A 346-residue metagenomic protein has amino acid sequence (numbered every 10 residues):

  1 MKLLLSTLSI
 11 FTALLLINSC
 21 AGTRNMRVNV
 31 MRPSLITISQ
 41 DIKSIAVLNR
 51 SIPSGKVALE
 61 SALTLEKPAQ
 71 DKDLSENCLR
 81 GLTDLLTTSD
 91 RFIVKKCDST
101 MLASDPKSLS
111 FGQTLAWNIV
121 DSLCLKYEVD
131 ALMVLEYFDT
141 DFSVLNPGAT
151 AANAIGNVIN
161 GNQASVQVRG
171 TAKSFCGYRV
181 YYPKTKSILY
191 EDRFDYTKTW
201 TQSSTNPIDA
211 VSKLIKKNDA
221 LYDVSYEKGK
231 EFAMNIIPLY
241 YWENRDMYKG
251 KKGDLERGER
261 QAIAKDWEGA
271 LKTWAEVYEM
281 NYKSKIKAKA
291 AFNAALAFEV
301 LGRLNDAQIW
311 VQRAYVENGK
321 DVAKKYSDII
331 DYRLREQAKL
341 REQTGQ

Functional and structural regions predicted by a protein language model:
M1-L8: Bacterial N-terminal signal peptides that target proteins for export
C20-I42, V168-F175, R179-A290, A294 (+2 more regions): C-terminal/domain-edge helix-coil "capping" segments
R27-N29, G112-W117, G156-N160: Short linear interaction motifs
S34, I119-L123, N160-V168: Catalytic micro-motifs at enzyme active sites that drive phosphoryl/nucleotidyl and oxygen chemistry
L48-D141, T185-S187, V322-K325, L334-Q346: N-terminal segment of the mature soluble domain
L65-P68, D141-T171, W200-Q202, I208: Mixed-charge, low-complexity intrinsically disordered segments
